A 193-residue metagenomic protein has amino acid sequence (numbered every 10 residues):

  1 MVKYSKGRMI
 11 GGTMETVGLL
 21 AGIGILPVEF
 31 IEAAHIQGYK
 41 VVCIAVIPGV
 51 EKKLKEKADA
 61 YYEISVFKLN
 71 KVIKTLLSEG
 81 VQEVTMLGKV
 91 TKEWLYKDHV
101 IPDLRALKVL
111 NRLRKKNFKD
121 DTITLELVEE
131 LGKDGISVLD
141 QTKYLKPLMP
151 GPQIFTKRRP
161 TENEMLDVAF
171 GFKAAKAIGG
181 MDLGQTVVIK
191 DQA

Functional and structural regions predicted by a protein language model:
M1-T13: N-terminal amphipathic/basic-hydrophobic helices that include classical n-h-c signal peptides and signal-anchor
G12, A34-I36, L54, L77-E79 (+3 more regions): Solvent-exposed alpha-helices and their adjacent loops that cap or buttress functional pockets in soluble metabolic
E15-V46: N-terminal basic/disordered segments at the start of proteins
L19-A21, C43-I44, V84-L87, V138-K143 (+1 more regions): General beta-strand structural signal in soluble alpha/beta enzymes
I25, A45-V50, K89-T91, K143-Y144: Short, ordered loop/turn segments at secondary-structure junctions
V46-V66: N-terminal beta-loop-helix "entrance" segment that forms/cooperates in small-molecule cofactor or anionic ligand
L69-K143: N-terminal glycine-rich phosphate/adenylate-binding segment common to multiple enzyme folds
L125-D140, P147-A193: Internal active-site segments that recognize and position negatively charged phosphoryl groups and nucleotide moieties
